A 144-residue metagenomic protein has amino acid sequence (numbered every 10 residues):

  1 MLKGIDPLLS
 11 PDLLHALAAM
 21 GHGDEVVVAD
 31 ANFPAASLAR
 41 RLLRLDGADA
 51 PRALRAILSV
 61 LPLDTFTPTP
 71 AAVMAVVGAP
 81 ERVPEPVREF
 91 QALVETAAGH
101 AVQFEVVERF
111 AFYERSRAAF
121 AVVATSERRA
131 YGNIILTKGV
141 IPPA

Functional and structural regions predicted by a protein language model:
M1, L9-L13, D49-A53, I57 (+4 more regions): General structural feature for long, well-ordered alpha-helical segments within catalytic domains of soluble enzymes
M1-D49: Long, hydrophobic N-terminal alpha-helical segment
I5, A29-A31, A36-L38, L45-G47 (+4 more regions): Fold-independent oxyanion-binding glycine-rich loops and adjacent beta-strand/coil segments at enzyme active sites
L8, A16, M20-G23, I57-D64 (+2 more regions): Change "in soluble alpha/beta enzymes" to "in soluble alpha/beta proteins
D24, D30-N32, R40-A56, V60 (+2 more regions): Conserved mixed alpha/beta catalytic, RNA-binding, or beta-rich assembly cores of soluble enzyme, regulatory
D24-V27, R41-L43, D64-M74, A101-E105 (+2 more regions): Structural motif
L45, L54-L93: Glycine-rich nucleotide/cofactor/substrate-binding loop typically near the N-terminus or early in the first domain
P80-A144: Glycine-rich, aromatic-bearing surface loops/beta-hairpins
